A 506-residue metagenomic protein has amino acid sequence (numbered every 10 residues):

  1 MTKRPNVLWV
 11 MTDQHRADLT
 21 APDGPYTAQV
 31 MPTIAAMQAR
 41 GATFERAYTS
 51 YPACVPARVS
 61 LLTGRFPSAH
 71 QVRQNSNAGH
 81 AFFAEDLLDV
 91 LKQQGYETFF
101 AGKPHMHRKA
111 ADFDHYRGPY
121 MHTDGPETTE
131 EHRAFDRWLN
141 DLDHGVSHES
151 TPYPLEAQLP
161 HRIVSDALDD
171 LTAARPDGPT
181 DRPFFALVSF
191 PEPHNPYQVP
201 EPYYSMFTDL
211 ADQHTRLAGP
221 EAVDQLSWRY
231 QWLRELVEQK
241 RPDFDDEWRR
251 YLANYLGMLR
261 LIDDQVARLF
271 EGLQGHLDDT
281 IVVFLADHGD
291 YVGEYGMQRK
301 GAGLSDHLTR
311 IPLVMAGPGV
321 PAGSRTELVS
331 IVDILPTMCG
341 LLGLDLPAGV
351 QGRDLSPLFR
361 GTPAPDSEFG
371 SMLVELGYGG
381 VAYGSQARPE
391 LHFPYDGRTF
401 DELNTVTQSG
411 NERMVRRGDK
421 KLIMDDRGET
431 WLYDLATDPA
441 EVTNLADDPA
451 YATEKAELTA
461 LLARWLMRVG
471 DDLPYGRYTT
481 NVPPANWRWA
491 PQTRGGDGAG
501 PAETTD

Functional and structural regions predicted by a protein language model:
M1-A42, E201, A440-Y451: Active-site-proximal N-terminal segment of extracellular/periplasmic enzymes that hydrolyze or transfer
M1-P5, T12, R16-A17, T43 (+6 more regions): Long, internal low-complexity/basic segments
T2-K3, Q14-A28, T129-Q158, T172-R182 (+5 more regions): Active-site-proximal cap/lid insertion segments
V7-D13, K103, F185-V188, F207 (+6 more regions): A short aromatic-rich beta-strand->coil structural motif
A21-R58, G64, A69, G95-F99 (+3 more regions): Short, structured active-site-proximal loop/turn typified by the sulfatase FGly-forming signature C/S-X-P-X-R
M31-P32, L61, K103, D112 (+9 more regions): Polar, surface-exposed loop/tail segments that function as active-site lids or cofactor/substrate-recognition elements
S60-A157, E201, L376: Catalytic-site neighborhoods of secreted/periplasmic enzymes that process anionic sulfate/phosphate groups
D306-H307, E375-D447, G495-D506: C-terminal, low-complexity/hydrophilic appendages and adjacent surface loops of extracellular/periplasmic anionic
